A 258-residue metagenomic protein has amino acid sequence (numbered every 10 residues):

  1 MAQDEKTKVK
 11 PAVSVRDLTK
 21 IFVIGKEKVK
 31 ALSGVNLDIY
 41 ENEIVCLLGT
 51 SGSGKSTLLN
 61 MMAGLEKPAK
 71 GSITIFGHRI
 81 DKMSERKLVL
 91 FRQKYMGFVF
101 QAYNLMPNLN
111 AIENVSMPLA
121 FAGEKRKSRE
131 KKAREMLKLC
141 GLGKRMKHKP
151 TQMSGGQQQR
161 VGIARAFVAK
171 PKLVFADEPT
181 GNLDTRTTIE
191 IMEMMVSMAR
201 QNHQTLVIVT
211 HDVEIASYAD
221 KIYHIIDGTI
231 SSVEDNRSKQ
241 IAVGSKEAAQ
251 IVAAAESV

Functional and structural regions predicted by a protein language model:
M1-I21, S232-V258: ABC-family P-loop ATPase nucleotide-binding domain
K6, L32, G52-K55, I230-S231 (+1 more regions): Intrinsically disordered, low-complexity segments enriched in Ser/Pro/Gly/Ala and basic residues
P11-I225: ABC family nucleotide-binding domain
I222-D235: H-loop (His-switch) and adjacent beta-strand-loop-beta switch element of ABC-type ATPase nucleotide-binding domains
